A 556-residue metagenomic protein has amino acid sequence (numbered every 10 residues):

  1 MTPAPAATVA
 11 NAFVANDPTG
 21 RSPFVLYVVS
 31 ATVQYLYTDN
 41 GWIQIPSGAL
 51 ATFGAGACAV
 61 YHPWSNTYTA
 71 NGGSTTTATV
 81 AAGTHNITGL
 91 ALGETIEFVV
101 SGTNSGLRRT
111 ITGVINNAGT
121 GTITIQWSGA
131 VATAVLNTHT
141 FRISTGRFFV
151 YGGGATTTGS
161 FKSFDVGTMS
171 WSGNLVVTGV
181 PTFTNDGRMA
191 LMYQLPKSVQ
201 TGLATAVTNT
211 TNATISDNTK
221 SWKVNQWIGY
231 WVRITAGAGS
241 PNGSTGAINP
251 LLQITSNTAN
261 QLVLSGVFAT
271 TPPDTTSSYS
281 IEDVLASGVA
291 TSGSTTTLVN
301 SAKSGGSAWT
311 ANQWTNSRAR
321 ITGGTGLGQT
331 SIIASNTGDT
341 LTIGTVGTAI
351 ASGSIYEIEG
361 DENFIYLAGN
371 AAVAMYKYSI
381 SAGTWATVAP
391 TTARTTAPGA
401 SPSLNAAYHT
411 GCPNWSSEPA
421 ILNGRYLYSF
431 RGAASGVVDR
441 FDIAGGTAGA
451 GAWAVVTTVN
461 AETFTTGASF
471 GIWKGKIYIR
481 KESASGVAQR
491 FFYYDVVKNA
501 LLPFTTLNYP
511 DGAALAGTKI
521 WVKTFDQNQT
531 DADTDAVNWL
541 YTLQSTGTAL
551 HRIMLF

Functional and structural regions predicted by a protein language model:
M1-T69, A132, T138-V199, P272 (+3 more regions): Kelch-like beta-propeller repeat domains
S47-A49, P63-N137, N174-G179, P196-S352 (+3 more regions): Autoprocessing Asn-cyclization modules and mimics
